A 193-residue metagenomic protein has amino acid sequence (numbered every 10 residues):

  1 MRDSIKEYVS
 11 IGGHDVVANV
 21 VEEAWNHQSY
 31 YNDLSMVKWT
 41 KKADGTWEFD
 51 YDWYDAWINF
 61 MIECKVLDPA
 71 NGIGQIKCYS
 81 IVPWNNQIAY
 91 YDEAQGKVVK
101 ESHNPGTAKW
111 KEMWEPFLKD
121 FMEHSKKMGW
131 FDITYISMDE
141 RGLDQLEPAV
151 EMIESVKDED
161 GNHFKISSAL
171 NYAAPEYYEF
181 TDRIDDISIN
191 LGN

Functional and structural regions predicted by a protein language model:
M1-F164, S168-T181: Aromatic-lined carbohydrate-binding surfaces of glycoside hydrolases
D182, D186-N193: Catalytic-core region of carbohydrate-active enzymes that cleave or remodel glycosidic bonds
